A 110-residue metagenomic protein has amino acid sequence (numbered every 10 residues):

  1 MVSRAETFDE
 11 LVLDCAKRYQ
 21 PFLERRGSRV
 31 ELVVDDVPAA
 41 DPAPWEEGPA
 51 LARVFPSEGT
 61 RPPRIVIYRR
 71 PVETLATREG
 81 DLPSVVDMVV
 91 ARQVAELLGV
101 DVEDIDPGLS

Functional and structural regions predicted by a protein language model:
M1-E58, P63: A metal-dependent hydrolase signature that marks the N-terminal structural subdomain at the beginning of catalytic folds
V2, E79, D106: Acidic/negatively charged segments and metal-coordination signatures
V33-V37, R70, S110: Short loop/turn motifs enriched for small/polar and acidic residues
R64, Y68-R70: Residues forming anionic-ligand binding surfaces in small-molecule and nucleic-acid pockets of primarily soluble enzymes
R70-V89: Short pre-active-site segment immediately N-terminal to the catalytic Zn-binding motif
P83-M88, L97-S110: Post-HEXXH active-site segment of zinc metalloproteases
